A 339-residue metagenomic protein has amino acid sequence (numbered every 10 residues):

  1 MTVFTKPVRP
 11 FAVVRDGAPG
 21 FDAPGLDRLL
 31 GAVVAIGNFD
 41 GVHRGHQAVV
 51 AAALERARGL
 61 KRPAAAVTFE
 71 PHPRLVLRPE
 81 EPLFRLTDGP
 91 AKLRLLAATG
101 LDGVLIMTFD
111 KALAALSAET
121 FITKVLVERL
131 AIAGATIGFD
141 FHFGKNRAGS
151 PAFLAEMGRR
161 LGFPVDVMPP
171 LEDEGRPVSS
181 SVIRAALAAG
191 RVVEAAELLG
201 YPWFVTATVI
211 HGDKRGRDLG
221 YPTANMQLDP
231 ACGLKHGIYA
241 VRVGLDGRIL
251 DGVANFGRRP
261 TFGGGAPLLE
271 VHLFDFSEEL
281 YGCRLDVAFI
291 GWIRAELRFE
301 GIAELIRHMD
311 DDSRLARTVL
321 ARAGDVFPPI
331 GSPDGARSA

Functional and structural regions predicted by a protein language model:
M1-V33: Positively charged, low-complexity intrinsically disordered leader regions
T2-V3, G212-A339: Phosphate/ribose-recognition catalytic cores of enzymes acting on nucleotide-derived substrates
P24-D88: N-terminal catalytic cores of NTP/NDP-binding nucleotidyl/phosphoryl-transfer enzymes
P73-P79, A112, P177-V178, L297: A short acidic, helix-capping loop that chelates divalent metal ions and anchors anionic groups
F84-K92, L116-I122: Glycine-rich, highly charged phosphate/nucleotide-binding loops
D88-V104: A glycine-rich helix N-cap at a beta->alpha junction
A112-P222, L245, E300-I306, D310-S313 (+1 more regions): Classical nucleotidyltransferase
